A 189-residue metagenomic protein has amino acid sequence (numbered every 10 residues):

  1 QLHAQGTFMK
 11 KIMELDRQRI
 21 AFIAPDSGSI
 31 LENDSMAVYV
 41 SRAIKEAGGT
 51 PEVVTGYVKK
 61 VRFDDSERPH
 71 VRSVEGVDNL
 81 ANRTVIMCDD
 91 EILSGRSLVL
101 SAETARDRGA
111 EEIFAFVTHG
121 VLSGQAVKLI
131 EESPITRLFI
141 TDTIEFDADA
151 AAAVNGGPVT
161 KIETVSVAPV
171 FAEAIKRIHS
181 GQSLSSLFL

Functional and structural regions predicted by a protein language model:
Q1-L189: PRPP-associated nucleotide enzymes
